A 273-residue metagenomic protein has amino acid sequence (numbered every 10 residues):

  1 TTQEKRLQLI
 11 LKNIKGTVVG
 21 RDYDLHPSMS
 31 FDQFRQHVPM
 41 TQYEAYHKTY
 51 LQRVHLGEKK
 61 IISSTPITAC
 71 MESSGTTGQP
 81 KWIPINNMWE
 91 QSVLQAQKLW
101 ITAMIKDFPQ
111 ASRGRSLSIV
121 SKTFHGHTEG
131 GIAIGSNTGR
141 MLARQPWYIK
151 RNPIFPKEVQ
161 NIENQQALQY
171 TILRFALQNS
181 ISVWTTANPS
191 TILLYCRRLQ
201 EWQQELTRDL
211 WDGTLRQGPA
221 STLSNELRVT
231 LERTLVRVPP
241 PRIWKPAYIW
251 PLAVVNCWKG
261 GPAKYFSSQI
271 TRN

Functional and structural regions predicted by a protein language model:
T1-E72, G78-V254, K264-Y265: Nucleotide 5′-phosphate-binding alpha/beta core
V254-N273: Short gly/Ser/Thr-rich phosphate-binding loop of adenylate-forming enzymes
